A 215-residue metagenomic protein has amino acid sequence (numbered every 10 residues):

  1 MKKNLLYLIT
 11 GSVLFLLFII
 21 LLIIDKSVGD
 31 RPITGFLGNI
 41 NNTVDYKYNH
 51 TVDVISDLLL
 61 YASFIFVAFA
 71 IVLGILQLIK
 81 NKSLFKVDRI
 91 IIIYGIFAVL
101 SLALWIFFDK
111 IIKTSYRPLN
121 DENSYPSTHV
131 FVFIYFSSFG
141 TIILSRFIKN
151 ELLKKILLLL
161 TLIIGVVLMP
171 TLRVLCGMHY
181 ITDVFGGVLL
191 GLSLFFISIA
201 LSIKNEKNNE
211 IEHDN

Functional and structural regions predicted by a protein language model:
M1-F66, D109-L119: N-terminal transmembrane-helix/juxtamembrane module of multi-pass inner/ER membrane proteins
L5-I9, R117-N215: Membrane-embedded catalytic cores of phosphoryl/pyrophosphoryl-handling enzymes
V13-L21, D53-Y61, F85-I92, S137-I143 (+1 more regions): Short charge-dense sequence patches
F15-L22, V99-I106, I164-V174: Aromatic-anchored segments of alpha-helical transmembrane domains
V28-G35, G74-L162, V166: Membrane-interface loops
Y46-S56, K82, K86, I90 (+3 more regions): Membrane-helix interfacial "entry" motifs
D57-N81: Polybasic, low-complexity association/targeting segments
Y61, I65-A68, I93, F97-S101 (+2 more regions): Hydrophobic alpha-helical membrane-embedded or membrane-associated segments
